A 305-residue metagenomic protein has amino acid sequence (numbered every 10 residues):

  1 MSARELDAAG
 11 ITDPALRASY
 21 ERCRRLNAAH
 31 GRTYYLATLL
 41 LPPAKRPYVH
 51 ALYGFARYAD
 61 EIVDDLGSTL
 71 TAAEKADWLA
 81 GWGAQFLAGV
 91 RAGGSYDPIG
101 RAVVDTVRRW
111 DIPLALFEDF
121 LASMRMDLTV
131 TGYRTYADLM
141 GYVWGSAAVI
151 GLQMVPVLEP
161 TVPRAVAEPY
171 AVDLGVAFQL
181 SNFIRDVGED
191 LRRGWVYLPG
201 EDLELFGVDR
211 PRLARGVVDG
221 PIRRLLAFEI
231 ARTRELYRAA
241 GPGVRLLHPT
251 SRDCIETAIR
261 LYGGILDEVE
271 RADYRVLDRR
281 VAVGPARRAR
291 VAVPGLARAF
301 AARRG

Functional and structural regions predicted by a protein language model:
M1-F178, I184, G188-G305: Catalytic cores of Mg2+-dependent Asp-rich isoprenoid enzymes
